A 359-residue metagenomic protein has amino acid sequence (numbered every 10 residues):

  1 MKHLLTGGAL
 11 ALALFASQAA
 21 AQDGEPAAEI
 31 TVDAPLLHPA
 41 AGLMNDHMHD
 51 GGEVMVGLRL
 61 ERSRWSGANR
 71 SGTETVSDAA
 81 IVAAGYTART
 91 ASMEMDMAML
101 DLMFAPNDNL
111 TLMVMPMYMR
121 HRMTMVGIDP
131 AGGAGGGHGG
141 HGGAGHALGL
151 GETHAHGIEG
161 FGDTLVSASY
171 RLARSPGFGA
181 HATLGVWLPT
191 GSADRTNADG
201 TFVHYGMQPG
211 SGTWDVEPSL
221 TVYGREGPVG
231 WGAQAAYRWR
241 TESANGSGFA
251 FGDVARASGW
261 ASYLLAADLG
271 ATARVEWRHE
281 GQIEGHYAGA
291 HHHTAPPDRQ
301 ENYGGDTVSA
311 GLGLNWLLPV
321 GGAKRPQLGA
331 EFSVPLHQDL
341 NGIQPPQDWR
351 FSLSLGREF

Functional and structural regions predicted by a protein language model:
A20-D78: Outer-membrane beta-barrel biogenesis signature
G42-L43, A84-A88, G149-A155, V203-Q208 (+3 more regions): Extracellular loop and loop/strand-boundary signature of outer-membrane beta-barrel proteins
G52, E94-A98, L150, I158-T164 (+6 more regions): Residues that define the transmembrane beta-barrel architecture of outer-membrane proteins
V54, L110-L112, P176-F178, P228-W231 (+2 more regions): Repeated loop/turn-to-beta-strand initiation elements of outer-membrane beta-barrel proteins
V56-R62, V114-Y118, A182-L188, A233-W239 (+3 more regions): Transmembrane beta-barrel strands of outer-membrane/channel proteins
L60, F104, Y170-L172, L220-E226 (+4 more regions): Residue-level signature of outer-membrane beta-barrel architecture
W65-G67, A83, H121-M123, S175 (+8 more regions): Sequence/structural signature of outer-membrane beta-barrel proteins
N69, T75-D78, A244, F249-F359: Outer membrane beta-barrel transmembrane domains
